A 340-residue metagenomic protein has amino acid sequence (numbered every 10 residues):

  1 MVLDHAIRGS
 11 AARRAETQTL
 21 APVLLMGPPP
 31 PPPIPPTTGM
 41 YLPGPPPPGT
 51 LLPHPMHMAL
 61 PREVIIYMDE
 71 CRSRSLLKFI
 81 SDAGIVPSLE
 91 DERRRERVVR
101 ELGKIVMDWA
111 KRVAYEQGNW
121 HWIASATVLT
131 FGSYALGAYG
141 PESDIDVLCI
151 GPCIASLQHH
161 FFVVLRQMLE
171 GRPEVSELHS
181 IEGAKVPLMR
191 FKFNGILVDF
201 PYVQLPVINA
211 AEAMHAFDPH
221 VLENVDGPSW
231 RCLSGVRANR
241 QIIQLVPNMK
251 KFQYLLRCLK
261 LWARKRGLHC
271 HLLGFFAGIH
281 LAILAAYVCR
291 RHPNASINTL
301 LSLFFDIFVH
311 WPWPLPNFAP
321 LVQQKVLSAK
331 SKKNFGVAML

Functional and structural regions predicted by a protein language model:
M1-E142, I154-H160, G171, L178-R190 (+5 more regions): N-terminal regions immediately upstream of nucleotidyltransferase
P53-I65, D69-L77, R257, G267 (+2 more regions): Pol beta-like nucleotidyltransferase catalytic core
G84-P87, G103-Q117, A138, C153-A155 (+8 more regions): Eukaryotic basic, amphipathic alpha-helical target segments in cytosolic regions
E90, C153, P247, L272-F276 (+1 more regions): Conserved aromatic-histidine-acidic binding/catalytic patches
L102, V128-G132, D144-C149, L165 (+5 more regions): Structural signal for hydrophobic/aromatic residues that build the beta-strand cores of folded beta-sheet domains
G140-S143, H160-V163, Y202-Q204, E212-H215 (+1 more regions): Short coil/turn segments at secondary-structure boundaries
S176, K185-C270: Conserved NTP/Mg2+-binding pocket subregion across the NTase superfamily
